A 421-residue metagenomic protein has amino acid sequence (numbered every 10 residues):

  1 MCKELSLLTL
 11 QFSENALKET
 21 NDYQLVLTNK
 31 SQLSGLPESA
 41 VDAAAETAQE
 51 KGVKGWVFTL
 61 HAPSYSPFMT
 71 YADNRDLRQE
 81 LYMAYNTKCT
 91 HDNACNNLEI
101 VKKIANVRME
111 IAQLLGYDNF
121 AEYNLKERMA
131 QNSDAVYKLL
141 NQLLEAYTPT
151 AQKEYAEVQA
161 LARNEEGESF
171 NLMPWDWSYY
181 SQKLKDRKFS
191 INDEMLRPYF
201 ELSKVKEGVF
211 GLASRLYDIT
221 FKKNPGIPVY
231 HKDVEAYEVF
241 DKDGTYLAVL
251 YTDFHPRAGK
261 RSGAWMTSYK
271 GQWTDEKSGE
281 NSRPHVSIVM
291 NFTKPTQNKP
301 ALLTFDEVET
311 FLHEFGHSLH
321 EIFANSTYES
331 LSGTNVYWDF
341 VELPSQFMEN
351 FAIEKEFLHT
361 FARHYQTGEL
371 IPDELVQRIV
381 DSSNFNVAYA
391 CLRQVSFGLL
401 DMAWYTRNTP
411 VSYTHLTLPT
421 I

Functional and structural regions predicted by a protein language model:
C2, T414-I421: Conserved small/polar residues in nucleotide/adenosyl-binding loops
E4-T59, V107, Q113-K294, V341 (+1 more regions): Active-site-proximal, well-structured secondary-structure segments within enzyme catalytic domains
R75-K88: Short, charge-rich amphipathic alpha-helices with coiled-coil/heptad character
D92-K102, L114, D118: A conserved hydrophobic secondary-structure block that centers on an alpha-helix together with its immediately flanking
P295-T310: Short pre-active-site segment immediately N-terminal to the catalytic Zn-binding motif
L303, E321-Q346: Post-HEXXH active-site segment of zinc metalloproteases
D306-E321: Active-site recognition of the HExxH zinc-binding catalytic motif
M402-L416: Secondary-shell segments that build the walls of catalytic and ion/ligand-binding clefts
